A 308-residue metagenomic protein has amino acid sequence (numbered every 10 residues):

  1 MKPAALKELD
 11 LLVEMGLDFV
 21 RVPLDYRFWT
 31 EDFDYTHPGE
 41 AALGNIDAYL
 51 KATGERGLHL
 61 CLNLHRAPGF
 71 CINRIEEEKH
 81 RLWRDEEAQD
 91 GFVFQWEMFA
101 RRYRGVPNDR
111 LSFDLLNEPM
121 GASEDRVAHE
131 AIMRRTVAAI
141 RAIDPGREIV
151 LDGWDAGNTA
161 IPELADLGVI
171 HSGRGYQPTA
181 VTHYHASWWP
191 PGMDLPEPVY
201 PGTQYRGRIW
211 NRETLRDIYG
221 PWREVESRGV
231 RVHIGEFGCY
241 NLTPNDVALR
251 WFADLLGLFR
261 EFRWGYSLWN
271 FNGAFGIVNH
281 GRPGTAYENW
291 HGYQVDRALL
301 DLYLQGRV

Functional and structural regions predicted by a protein language model:
M1, Y35-A42, R81-F92, D125-H129 (+4 more regions): Residue-level preference for long, well-ordered alpha-helices that form the structural scaffold of enzyme catalytic
K2-V20, Y35-R66, F70-S112, I132-I143: An active-site-proximal structural segment forming one wall of the substrate-binding cleft that immediately precedes
P3-D25, C61, Y219-V225, L256-W269: Catalytic domains of carbohydrate-active enzymes, especially glycoside hydrolases
P23-Y26, L64-F70, G153-D155, L268-G276: Short, solvent-exposed turn/loop segments enriched in Gly/Ser/Thr/Pro and often Arg
L24-P38: Glycine-rich, proline-tolerant flexible connector loops at the mouths of alpha/beta enzymes
Y26-T30, P68-F70, P119, Q177-T179 (+2 more regions): Feature marks short, surface-exposed loop/turn motifs that line or immediately flank catalytic pockets and channel
R84-I209, D217-Y240, E261-S267: Active-site region of glycoside hydrolase catalytic domains
P244-V308: Aromatic-rich peripheral "rim/lid" segments of glycoside hydrolase catalytic domains that contact and position glycan
